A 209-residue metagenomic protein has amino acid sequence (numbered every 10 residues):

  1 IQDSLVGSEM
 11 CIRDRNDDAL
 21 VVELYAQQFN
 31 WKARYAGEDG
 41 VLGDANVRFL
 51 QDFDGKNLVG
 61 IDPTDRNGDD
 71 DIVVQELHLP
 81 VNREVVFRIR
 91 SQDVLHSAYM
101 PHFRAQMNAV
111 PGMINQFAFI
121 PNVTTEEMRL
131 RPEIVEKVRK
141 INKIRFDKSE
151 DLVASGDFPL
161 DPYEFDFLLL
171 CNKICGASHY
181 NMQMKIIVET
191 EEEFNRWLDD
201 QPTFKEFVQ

Functional and structural regions predicted by a protein language model:
D3: Cationic, low-complexity basic patches in intrinsically disordered or flexible, solvent-exposed regions
S8-Q209: Non-transmembrane, membrane-proximal soluble domains of secreted or membrane proteins
